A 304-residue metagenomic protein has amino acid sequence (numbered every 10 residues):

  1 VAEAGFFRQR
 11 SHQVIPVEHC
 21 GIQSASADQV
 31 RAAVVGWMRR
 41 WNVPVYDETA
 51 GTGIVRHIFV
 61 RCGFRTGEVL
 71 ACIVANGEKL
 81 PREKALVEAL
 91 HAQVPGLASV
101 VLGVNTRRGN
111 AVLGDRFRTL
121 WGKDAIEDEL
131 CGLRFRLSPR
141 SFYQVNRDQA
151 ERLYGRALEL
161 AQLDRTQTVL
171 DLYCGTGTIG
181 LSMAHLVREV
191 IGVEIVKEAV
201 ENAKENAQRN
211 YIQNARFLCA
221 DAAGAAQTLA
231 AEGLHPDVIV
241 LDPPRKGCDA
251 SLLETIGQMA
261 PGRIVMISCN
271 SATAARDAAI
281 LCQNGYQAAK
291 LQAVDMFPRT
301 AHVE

Functional and structural regions predicted by a protein language model:
V1-V45, R65, L80: Extended interfacial segments that mediate partner engagement and assembly in macromolecular machines
G5-R8, C72-V74, A203: Short, acidic/hydrophobic/Gly-rich beta-strand patch recurrent on exposed beta strands that often constitutes part
P16-E18, A27, R31, G67-A85 (+2 more regions): Accessory substrate-recognition/RNA-binding modules or partner subunits associated with SAM-dependent
P44-D47, I58-F59, A289-A293: A short linear hydrophobic-aromatic micro-motif
P44-T52, V169: Short helix/loop segment immediately N-terminal to the Walker
T52-R65: Short edge beta-strands and adjacent turn/loop segments
V60, G67-N76, R134-S138, V238: Short, aliphatic-rich beta-strand segments
R82-Q93, A98-E304: Rossmann-like S-adenosyl-L-methionine
